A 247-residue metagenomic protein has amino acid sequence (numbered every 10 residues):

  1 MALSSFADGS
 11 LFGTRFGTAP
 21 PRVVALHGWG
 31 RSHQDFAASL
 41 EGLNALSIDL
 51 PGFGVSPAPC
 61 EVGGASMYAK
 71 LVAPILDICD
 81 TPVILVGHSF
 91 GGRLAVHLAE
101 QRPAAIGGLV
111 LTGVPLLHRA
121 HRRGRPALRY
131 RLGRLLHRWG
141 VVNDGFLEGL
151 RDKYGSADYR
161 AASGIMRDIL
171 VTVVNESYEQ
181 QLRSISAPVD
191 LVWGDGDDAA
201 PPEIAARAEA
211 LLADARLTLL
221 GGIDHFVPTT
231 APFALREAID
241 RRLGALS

Functional and structural regions predicted by a protein language model:
F12-V55: Conserved HGGG/HGGXW glycine-rich cap/lid loop of the alpha/beta-hydrolase fold
S47-V86, E237: Active-site loop/oxyanion-hole signature of alpha/beta-hydrolase fold enzymes
G87-G91, A95: Gly/Ala-rich beta-loop-alpha elbow adjacent to hydrolase catalytic centers
V96-E100, A105-W139: Flexible "cap/lid" loop of the alpha/beta hydrolase fold
D152-Q180: Hydrophobic, aromatic-rich cap/lid helix
S184-I185, L191-W193: Short beta-strand/loop motif that positions the catalytic acidic residue of the alpha/beta-hydrolase fold
G196-A200, H225: Acidic catalytic loop of the alpha/beta-hydrolase fold
I223-R236: Catalytic histidine-centered segment of alpha/beta-hydrolase-like enzymes
